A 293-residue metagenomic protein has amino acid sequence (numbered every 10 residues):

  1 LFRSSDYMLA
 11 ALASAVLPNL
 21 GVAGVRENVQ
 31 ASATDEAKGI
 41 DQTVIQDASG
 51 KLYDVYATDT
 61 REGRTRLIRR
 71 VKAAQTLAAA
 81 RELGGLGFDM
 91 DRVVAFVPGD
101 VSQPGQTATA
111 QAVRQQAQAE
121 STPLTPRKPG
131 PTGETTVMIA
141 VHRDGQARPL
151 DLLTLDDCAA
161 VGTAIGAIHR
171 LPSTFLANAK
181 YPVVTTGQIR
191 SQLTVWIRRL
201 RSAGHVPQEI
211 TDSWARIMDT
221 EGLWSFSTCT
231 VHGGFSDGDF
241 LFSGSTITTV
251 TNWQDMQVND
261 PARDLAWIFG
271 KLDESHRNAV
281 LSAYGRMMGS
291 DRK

Functional and structural regions predicted by a protein language model:
S5-L20, Q115, E120, S173-H232: An alpha-helical support segment within catalytic cores of ATP-dependent transferases
D6, A10, D59-E134, L150-T163 (+1 more regions): A conserved alpha-helical element in kinase catalytic cores
L17-S32: Conserved N-terminal boundary motif of the eukaryotic protein kinase catalytic domain
D35-D47, I217-R263: Active-site acidic catalytic loop and adjacent metal/ATP-binding pocket of ATP-dependent phosphoryl transfer enzymes
G39-K72: ATP-binding glycine-rich loop module of kinase domains
G99, A108, A112-S121, T132-L152 (+4 more regions): A glycine-centered beta->alpha junction motif in the catalytic cores of kinase/phosphotransferase enzymes
S243-D291: Active-site Asp-x-Gly
